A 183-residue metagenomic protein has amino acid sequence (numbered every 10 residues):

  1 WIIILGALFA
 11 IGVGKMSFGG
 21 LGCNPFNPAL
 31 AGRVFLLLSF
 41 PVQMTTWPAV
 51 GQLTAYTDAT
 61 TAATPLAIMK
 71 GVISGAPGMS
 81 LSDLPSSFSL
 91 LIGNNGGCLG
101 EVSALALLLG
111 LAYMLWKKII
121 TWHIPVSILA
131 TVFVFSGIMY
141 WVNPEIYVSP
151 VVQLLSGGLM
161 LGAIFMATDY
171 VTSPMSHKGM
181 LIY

Functional and structural regions predicted by a protein language model:
W1-A7, N24-P28, H123-S127, M175 (+1 more regions): Hydrophobic alpha-helical membrane segments of integral membrane proteins
W1-L5, N94-A104, Y147-L159: Structural signature of hydrophobic alpha-helical transmembrane segments
I2-G6, A10, G14, A106 (+4 more regions): Alpha-helical transmembrane segments in multi-pass membrane proteins
F9-M16, G32-F40, Y56-A63, V152-A163 (+1 more regions): Juxtamembrane/interfacial segments around transmembrane helices
G14-N24, L36-P48, F135-I146, M166-T172: Juxtamembrane membrane-interface segments at transmembrane alpha-helix termini
M16-F18, L90-G93, L108, G158-M160: Short hydrophobic "helix-edge" motifs at membrane interfaces and signal-peptide entry regions
G22-L107: Long hydrophobic alpha-helical segments that form multi-pass transmembrane helix bundles in integral membrane proteins
G110-H123, S136-Y183: Hydrophobic alpha-helical bundle architecture
